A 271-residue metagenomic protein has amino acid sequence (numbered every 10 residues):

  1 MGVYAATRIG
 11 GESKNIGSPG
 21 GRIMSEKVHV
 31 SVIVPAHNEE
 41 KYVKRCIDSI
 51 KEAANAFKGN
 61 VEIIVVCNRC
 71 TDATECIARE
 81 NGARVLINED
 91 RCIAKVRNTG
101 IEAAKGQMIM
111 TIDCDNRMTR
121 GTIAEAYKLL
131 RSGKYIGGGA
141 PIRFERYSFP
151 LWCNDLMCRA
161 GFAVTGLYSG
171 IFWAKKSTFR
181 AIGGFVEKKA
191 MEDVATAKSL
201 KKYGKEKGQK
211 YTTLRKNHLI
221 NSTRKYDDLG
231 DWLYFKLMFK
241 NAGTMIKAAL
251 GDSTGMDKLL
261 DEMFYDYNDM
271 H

Functional and structural regions predicted by a protein language model:
H29-S31, E62, A195: Cell-envelope/extracellular polymer assembly enzymes that use nucleotide-activated donors
E39-A54: Short, well-formed alpha-helical segments that are part of the catalytic scaffolds of diverse glycosyltransferases
S49, C67-E75, N116: A conserved acidic beta->alpha catalytic loop
A73, C114-K128, K198: Acidic donor-binding/catalytic loop of UDP-sugar-dependent glycosyltransferases, especially processive GT2
N88-A104: Glycine-rich, basic loop-to-helix element that forms the pyrophosphate-binding segment of sugar-nucleotide handling
I109: Short aromatic/hydrophobic "clamp" motif used to bind/position activated sugar donors
R120-F149: Conserved donor NDP-sugar-binding/catalytic core segment of glycosyltransferases
T178-A181, K189-G208: A short, conserved alpha-helix in the catalytic core of glycosyltransferases
